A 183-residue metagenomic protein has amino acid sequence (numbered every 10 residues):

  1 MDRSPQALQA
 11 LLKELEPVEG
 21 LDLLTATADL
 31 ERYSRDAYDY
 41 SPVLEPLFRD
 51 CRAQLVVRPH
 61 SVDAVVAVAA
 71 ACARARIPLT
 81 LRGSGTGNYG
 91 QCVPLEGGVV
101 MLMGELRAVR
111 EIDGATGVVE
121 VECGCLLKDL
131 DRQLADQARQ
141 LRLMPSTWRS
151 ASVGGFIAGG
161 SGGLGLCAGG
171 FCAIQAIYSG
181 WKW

Functional and structural regions predicted by a protein language model:
M1-A70, T86-G117, S146: N-terminal flexible segment immediately upstream of the FAD-binding catalytic core in FAD-dependent oxidoreductases
C72, G85, G155: Conserved S/T- and glycine-rich ATP-binding loop of Class I adenylate-forming
I77-P78, Q140: Residue-level detector of anion-binding/catalytic polar loops
R82, L102, E122: Short beta-strand segments
G83-T86, L126: Ser/Thr-glycine-rich phosphate-binding loops at phosphate-binding pockets of nucleotides, nucleotide cofactors
A108-I112, V121-W183: FAD-binding subdomain of flavoenzyme oxidoreductases
